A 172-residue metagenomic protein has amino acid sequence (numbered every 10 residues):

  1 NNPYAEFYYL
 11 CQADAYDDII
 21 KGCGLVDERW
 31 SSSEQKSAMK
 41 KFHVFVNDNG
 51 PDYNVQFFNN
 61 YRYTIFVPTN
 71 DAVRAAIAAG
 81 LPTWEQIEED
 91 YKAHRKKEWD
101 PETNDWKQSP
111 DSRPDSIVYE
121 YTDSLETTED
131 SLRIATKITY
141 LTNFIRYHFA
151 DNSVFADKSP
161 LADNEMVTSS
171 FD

Functional and structural regions predicted by a protein language model:
N1-D172: Mature, structured domains of secreted/extracytosolic soluble proteins
